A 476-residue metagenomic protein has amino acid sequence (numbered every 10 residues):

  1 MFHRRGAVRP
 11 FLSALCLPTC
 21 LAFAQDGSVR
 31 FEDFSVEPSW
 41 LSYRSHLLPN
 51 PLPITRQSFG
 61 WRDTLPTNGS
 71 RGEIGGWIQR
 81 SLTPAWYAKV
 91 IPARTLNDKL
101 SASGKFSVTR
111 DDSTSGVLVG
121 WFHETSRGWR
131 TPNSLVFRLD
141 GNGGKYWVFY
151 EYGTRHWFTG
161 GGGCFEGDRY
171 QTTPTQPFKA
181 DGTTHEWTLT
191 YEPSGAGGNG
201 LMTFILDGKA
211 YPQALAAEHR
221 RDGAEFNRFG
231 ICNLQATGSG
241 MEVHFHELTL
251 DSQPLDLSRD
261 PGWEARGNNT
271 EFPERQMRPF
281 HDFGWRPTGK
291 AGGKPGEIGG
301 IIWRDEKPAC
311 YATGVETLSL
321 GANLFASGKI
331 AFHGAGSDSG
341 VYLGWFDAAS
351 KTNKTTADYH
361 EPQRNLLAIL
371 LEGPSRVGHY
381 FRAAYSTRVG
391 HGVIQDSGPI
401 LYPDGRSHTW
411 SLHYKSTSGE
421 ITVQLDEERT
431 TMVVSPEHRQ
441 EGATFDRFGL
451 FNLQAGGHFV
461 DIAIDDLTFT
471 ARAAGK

Functional and structural regions predicted by a protein language model:
M1-V8: N-terminal secretory signal peptides that target proteins for export/translocation
R9-A22: Bacterial N-terminal signal peptides
Q25-I54, H244-H281, K476: Extracellular carbohydrate-recognition regions
F34, A102-G104, Q176-G195, M202-F204 (+4 more regions): Short tryptophan-centered beta-strand motifs in secreted/extracellular beta-sheet-rich domains of glycan-recognition
L41-W77, E264-I302, E306: Extracellular glycan-recognition surfaces and repeat-rich motifs
G69-G163, G299-T387: Secretory/extracellular carbohydrate-interaction modules and structurally similar beta-sandwich "look-alikes"
R155-E186, A384-T409: Short, aromatic/His-centered strand-loop micro-motif at the edge of beta-sheets
A214-H244, V433-A463: Flexible glycan-contacting loops in extracellular carbohydrate-active proteins
